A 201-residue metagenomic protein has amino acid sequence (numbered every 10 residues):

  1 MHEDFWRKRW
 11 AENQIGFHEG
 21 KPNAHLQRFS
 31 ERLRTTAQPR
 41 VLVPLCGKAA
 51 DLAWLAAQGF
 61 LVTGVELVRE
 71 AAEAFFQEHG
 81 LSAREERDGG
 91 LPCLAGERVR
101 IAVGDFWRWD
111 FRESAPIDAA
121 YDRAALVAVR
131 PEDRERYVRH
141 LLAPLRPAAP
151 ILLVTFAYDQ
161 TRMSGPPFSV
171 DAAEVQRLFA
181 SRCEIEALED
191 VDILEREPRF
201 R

Functional and structural regions predicted by a protein language model:
M1-Q38, K48-D51, G64-V99, V103-E113 (+2 more regions): Class I (Rossmann-like) S-adenosyl-L-methionine-dependent methyltransferase catalytic domain, capturing the SAM-binding
L42-A49, L55, A125: Class I SAM-dependent methyltransferase "Motif I" SAM/SAH-binding loop
L45, V62, A124, A128 (+1 more regions): Short, flexible active-site loop motifs that bind/organize anionic cofactors or intermediates
A57-L61: Conserved S-adenosyl-L-methionine
A120-Y121: Hydrophobic beta-strand segment of the Class I
A128-H140: A short, conserved alpha-helix within the catalytic core of class I
